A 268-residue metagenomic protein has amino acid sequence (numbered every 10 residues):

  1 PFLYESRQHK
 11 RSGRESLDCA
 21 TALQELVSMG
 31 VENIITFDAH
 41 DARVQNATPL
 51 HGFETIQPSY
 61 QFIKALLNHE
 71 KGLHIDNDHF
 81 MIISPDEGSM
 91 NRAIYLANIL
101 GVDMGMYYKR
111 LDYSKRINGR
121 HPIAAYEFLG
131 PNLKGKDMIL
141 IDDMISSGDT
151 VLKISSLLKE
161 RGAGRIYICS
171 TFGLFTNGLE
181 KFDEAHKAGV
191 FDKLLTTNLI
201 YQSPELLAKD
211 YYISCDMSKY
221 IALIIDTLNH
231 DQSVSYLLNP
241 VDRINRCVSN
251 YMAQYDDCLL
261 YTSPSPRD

Functional and structural regions predicted by a protein language model:
P1-E54: RNA-binding accessory domains that recognize and position tRNA/RNA substrates
F2-Y4, A39-A42, Q61-F62, E87-M90 (+1 more regions): Short acidic/polar capping segments at secondary-structure boundaries
G13-C19, A47-K64, L207-K219: Short beta-strand elements at the ligand-binding edges of bilobed clamshell
C19-S28, I56-D76, S218-H230: Hydrophobic alpha-helical segments within soluble ligand-binding/sensing domains
I34, G52-T55, I82, M104-M106 (+1 more regions): Conserved beta-strand scaffold positions in the cores of enzyme catalytic domains, especially in NTP/NDP-utilizing
N68-K209: PRPP/pyrophosphate-binding module of the type I phosphoribosyltransferase fold
N177-L260: Acidic, metal-coordinating catalytic segment for phosphate/diphosphate chemistry, firing primarily on the Nudix
Y261-D268: Conserved small/polar residues in nucleotide/adenosyl-binding loops
